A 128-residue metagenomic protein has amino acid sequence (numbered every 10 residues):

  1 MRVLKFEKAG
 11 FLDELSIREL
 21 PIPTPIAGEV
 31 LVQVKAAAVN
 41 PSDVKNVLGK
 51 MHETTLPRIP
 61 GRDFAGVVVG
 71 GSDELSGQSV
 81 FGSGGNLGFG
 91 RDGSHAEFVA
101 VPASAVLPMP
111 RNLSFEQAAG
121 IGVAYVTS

Functional and structural regions predicted by a protein language model:
M1-R2: Extreme N-terminal starter segment of soluble prokaryotic enzymes
K5, S16, N46, F64 (+3 more regions): Hydrophobic alpha-helical segments typical of transmembrane helices and their membrane-interface/capping positions
G10-I17, P41-D43: Short N-terminal binding/cap micro-motifs at the start of the first secondary-structure element
F11-L12, E74, F89-R91: Short glycine/serine/proline-enriched coil/turn segments at secondary-structure junctions
R18, Q78, A96-E97: Extracytoplasmic/periplasmic beta-strand context in beta-sandwich domains, especially the cupredoxin/COX2 CuA-binding
P21-A38, L48-L87, A105: Glycine-rich beta-strand-centered segment in the early N-terminal region that forms part of a ligand/cofactor-binding
G82-S128: NAD(P)H dinucleotide-binding glycine-rich loop of Rossmann-like/cofactor-binding domains, especially the beta1-alpha1
